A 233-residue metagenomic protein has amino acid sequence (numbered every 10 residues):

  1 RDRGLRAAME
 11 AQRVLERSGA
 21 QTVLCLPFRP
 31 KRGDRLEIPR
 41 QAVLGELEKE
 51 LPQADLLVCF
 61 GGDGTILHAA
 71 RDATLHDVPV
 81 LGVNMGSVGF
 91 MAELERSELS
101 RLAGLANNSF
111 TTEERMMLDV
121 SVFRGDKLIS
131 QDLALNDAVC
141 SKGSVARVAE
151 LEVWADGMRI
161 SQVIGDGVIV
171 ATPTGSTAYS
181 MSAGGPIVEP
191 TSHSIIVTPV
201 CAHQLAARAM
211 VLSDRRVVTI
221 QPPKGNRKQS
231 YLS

Functional and structural regions predicted by a protein language model:
R1-L56, S97-E113, V122-D132: ATP/NTP phosphate-donor binding region
G4, K127, C140, D156-R159 (+1 more regions): ATP/nucleoside-binding phosphotransfer catalytic cores, i.e., glycine-rich phosphate-binding loops
G4-L5, G64-A70, S176-S182: Short glycine/serine/threonine-rich phosphate/pyrophosphate-binding segments that cradle anionic phosphate groups
I38-L44, W154, V200-H203: Short gly/ser/thr-rich secondary-structure transition/capping motifs
L57-V58, V168: Receiver (REC) domain switch-region micro-motif
A73-G86, F90: Gly/Ser-rich helix-loop-strand patches that form or flank binding pockets for ribonucleotide-derived cofactors
S87-D166: Catalytic core of DAGKc-family lipid kinases
S161-A206: Gly/Ser/Thr-rich active-site loops/lids in small-molecule metabolic enzymes that frequently grip phosphoryl groups
